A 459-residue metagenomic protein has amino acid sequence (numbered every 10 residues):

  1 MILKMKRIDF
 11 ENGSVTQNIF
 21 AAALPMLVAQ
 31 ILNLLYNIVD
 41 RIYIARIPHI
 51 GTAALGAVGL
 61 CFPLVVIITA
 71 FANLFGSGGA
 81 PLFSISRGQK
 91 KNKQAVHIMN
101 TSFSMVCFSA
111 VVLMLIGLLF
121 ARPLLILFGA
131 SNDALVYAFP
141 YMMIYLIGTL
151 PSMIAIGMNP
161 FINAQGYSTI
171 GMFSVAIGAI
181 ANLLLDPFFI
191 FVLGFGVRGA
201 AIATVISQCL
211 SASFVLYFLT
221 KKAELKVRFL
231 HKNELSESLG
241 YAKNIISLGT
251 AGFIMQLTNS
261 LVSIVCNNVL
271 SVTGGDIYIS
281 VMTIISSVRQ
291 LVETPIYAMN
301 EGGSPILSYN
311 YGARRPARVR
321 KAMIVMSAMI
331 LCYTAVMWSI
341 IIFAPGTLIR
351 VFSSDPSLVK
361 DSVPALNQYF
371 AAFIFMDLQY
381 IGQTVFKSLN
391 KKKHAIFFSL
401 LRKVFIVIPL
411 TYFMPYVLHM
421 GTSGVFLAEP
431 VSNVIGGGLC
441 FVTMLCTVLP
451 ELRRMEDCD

Functional and structural regions predicted by a protein language model:
M1-A23, F83-G148, V192-G249, L307-A372 (+1 more regions): Short alpha-helical transmembrane segments in multi-pass integral membrane proteins
F10-I50, P63-G78, L82, C107-M114 (+5 more regions): N-terminal transmembrane alpha-helices
A21-D40, I144, G178, S207-S211 (+4 more regions): Transmembrane helical elements of multi-pass membrane transporters/channels
A29, N33, N37-I44, T69-G76 (+18 more regions): Alpha-helical transmembrane segments and their lipid-water interface positions in multi-pass membrane proteins
I31, L35-G56, L125-N132, F188-F195 (+5 more regions): Helix-terminus/linker motif at the lipid-water interface of multi-pass membrane proteins
T52-P63, A138, M142, A201 (+3 more regions): Small-residue hotspots at the loop-to-helix junctions and early N-terminal turns of transmembrane alpha-helices
L55-L115, S152-G171, N267, I279-S339 (+2 more regions): Small-residue-rich hydrophobic transmembrane alpha-helices
G76, Y145-N163, G171-N182, A200-V215 (+5 more regions): Short runs within selected transmembrane alpha-helices of multi-pass transporters and secretion channels
